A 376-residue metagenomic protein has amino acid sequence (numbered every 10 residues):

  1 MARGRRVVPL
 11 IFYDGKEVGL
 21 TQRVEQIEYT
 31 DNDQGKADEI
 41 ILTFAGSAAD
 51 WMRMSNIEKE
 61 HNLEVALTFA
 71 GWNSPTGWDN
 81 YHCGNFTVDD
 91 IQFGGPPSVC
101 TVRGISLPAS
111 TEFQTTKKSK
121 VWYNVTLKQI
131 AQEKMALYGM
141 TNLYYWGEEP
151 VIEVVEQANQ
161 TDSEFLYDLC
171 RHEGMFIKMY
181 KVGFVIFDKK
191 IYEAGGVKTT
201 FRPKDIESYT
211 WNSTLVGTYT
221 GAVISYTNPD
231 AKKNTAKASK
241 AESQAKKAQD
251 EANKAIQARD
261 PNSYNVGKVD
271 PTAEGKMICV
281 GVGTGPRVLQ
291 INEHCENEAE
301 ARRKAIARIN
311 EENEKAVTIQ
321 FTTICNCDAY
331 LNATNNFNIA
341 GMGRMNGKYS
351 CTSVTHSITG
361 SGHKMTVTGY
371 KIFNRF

Functional and structural regions predicted by a protein language model:
M1-A109: Assembly/oligomerization scaffold segments
A2, V99, S106-P108, Y144-V216: Short beta-strand-centered interaction patches in the first periplasmic/extracellular domains of large envelope
Q26, N80-N85, T101, S119 (+5 more regions): Well-ordered beta-strand positions in beta-sheet-rich domains
Y29-E58, E207-F376: An acidic/polar, Gly/Ser/Thr-rich interaction patch typically located in mid-to-C-terminal regions of proteins
I41-T43, G104, K117-L143, Q157-Y180 (+2 more regions): Amphipathic, non-transmembrane alpha-helical segments in extracytoplasmic/periplasmic proteins
L67-F69, D188, I339-G341: Conserved "cap/hinge" positions at secondary-structure junctions
G77-F93, K190-E193, K348-G360: Short, compositionally biased
S110-K117: Acidic/histidine-rich, surface-exposed loop or edge segments in extracytoplasmic proteins
